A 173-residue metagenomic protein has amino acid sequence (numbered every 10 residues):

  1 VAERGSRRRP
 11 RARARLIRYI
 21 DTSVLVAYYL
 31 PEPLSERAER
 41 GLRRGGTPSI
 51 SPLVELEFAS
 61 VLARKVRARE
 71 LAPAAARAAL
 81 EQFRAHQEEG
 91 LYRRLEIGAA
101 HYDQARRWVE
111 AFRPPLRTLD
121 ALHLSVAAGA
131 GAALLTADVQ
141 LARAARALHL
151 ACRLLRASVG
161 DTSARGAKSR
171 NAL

Functional and structural regions predicted by a protein language model:
A2-L56, V61, K65-E81, L148-L150 (+2 more regions): Short, well-structured N-terminal submotif of metal-dependent ribonuclease cores
L56-F112: Active-site-proximal, substrate-binding regions of enzyme catalytic domains and RNA-binding/basic surfaces
F58, A142-R143: Short gly/pro/ser/thr-enriched loop/turn and capping motifs at secondary-structure boundaries
A72-P73, L116, L134, C152: Residue-level detector of short coil/turn "hinge" positions at structural boundaries
E89-Q140, R146, S169-L173: Active-site neighborhoods of divalent-metal-dependent phosphate/nucleic-acid chemistry enzymes
E96, L154-R156: Structural signal for conserved beta-strand scaffold positions within catalytic alpha/beta enzyme cores
V139, C152-R153: C-terminal binding/interaction regions
V139-L141, S158-V159: Short acidic/polar capping segments at secondary-structure boundaries
